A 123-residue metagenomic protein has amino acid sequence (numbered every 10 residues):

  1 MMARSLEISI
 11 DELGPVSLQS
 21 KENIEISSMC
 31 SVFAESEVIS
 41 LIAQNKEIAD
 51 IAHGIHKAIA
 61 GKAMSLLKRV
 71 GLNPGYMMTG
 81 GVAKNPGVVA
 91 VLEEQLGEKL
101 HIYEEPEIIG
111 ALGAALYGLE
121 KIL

Functional and structural regions predicted by a protein language model:
M1-R4, Y103-L123: Glycine-rich phosphate-binding/hydrolytic loop that grips phosphoryl groups
M1-V32: A short helix-loop
A3-I8, K57-G61, M77: Internal alpha/beta core interface subdomains
L6-D11, K46, L67-G71, L119-L123: Short helix-capping/linker segments at secondary-structure and domain boundaries
E12-Q19, G75-M78, I102: Beta-strand segments within the central parallel beta-sheet cores of soluble alpha/beta enzyme folds
A34-L67: Adenine-nucleotide phosphate-binding core of ATP-dependent small-molecule kinases
K46, K99-P106: A short glycine/serine-rich beta->alpha loop
L67-Q95, E107-G110: Glycine-rich phosphate-binding loops at beta-strand->alpha-helix junctions
